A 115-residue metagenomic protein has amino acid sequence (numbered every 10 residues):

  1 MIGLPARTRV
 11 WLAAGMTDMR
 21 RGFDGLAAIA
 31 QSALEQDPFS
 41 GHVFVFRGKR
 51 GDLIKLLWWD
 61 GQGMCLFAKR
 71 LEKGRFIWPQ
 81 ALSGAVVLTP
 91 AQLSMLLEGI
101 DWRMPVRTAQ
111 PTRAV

Functional and structural regions predicted by a protein language model:
M1-V115: Polybasic/polar functional segments that serve as interface/processing modules
